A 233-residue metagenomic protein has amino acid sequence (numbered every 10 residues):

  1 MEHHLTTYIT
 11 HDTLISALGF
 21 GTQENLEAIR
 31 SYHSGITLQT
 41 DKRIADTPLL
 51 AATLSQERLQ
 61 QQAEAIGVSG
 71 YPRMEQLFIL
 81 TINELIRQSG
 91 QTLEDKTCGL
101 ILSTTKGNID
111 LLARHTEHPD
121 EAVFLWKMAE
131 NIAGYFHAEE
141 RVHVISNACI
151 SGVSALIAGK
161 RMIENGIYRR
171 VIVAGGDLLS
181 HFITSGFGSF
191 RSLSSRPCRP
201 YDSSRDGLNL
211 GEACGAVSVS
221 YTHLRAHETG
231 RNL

Functional and structural regions predicted by a protein language model:
M1-V142, S180, S189-N209, G215-V217 (+2 more regions): Conserved "HGTGT" condensation-loop signature of ketosynthase/thiolase-family condensing enzymes that catalyze
F136, H143-G175, L210-Y221: Active-site-proximal alpha-helical scaffold in enzymes
